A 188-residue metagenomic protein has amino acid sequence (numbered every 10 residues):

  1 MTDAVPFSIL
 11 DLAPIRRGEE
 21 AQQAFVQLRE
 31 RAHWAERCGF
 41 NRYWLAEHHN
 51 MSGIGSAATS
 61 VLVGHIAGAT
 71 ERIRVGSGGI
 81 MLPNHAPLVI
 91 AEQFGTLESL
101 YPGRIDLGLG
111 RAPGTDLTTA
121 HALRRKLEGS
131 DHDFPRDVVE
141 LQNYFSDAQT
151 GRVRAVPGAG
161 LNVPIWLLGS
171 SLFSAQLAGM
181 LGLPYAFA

Functional and structural regions predicted by a protein language model:
M1-I73: N-terminal beta1-alpha1-beta2 module of alpha/beta enzyme domains
A4-A21, P83-S146: Flexible, glycine-rich active-site loops centered on histidine and acidic residues that chelate a metal or position
F7-D11, Y43-L45, V75-G78, I105-L109 (+2 more regions): Hydrophobic faces of well-ordered beta-strands that scaffold small-molecule active sites in alpha/beta enzyme cores
L12-I15, H48-N50, I80-L82, G110-G114 (+2 more regions): Active-site beta-loop-alpha junctions enriched in small/polar residues
L28-H33, S60-G64, A91-G95, P135-Q142 (+1 more regions): Generic structural signal for well-ordered alpha-helices, preferentially at hydrophobic/aromatic core positions
A69-R72, Y101, G179-A186: Glycine-enriched alpha-helix->loop->beta-strand junction motifs that scaffold or abut catalytic
R124-Q142, A148-A188: Domain-scale selection of a single, long terminal region that carries the protein's primary operational module
